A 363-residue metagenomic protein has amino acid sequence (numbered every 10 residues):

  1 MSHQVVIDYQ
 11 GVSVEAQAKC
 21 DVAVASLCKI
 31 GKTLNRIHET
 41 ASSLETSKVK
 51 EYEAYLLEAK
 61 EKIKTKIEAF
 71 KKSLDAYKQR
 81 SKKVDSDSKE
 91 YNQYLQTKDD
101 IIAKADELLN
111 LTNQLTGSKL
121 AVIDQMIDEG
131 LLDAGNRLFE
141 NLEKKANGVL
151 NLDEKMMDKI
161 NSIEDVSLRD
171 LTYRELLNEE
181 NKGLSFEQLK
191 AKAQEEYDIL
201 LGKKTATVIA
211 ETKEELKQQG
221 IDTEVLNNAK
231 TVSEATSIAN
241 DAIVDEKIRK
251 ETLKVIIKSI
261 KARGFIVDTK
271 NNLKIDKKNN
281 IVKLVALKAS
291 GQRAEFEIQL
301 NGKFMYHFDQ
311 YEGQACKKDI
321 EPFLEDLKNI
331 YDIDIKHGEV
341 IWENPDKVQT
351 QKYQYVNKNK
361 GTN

Functional and structural regions predicted by a protein language model:
M1-D268, E321: Amphipathic alpha-helical assembly segments used for oligomerization, scaffolding, or translocation
N240, D245-R249, L253-N363: C-terminal structured domains
